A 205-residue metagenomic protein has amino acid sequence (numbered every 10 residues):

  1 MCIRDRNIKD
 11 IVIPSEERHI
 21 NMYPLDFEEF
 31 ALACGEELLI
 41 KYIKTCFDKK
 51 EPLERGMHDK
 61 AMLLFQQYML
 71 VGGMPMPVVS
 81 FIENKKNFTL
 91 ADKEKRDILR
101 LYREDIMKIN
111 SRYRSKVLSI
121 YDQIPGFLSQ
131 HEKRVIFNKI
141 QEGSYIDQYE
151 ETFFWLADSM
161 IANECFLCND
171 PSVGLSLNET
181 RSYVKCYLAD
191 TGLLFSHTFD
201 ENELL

Functional and structural regions predicted by a protein language model:
M1-I3: Short, small-residue-biased leader/transition segments that mark boundaries at the very start of proteins
R6-S129: Interdomain motor-coupling "hinge/lid" segment immediately C-terminal to the ATP-binding subdomain of NTP-driven enzymes
M74, V79-L205: Accessory nucleic acid-recognition modules appended to NTPase machines
